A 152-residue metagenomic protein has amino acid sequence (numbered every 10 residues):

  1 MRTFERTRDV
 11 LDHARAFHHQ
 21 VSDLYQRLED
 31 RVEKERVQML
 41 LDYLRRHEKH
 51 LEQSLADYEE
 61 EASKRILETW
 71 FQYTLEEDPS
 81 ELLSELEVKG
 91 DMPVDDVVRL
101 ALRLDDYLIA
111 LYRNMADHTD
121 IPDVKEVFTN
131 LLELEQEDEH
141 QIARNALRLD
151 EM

Functional and structural regions predicted by a protein language model:
M1-M152: Non-heme di-metal
